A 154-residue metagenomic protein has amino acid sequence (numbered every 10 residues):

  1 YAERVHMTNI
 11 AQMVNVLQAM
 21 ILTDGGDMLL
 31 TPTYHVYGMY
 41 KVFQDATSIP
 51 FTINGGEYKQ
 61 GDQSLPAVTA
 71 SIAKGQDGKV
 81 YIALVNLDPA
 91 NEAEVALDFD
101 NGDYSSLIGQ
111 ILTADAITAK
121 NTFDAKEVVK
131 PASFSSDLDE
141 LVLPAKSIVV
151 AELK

Functional and structural regions predicted by a protein language model:
Y1-T69: Aromatic/acidic polysaccharide-binding cleft in carbohydrate-active enzymes
T8, Y37, I82, G109 (+1 more regions): Conserved, mostly hydrophobic/aromatic
N9-Q12, G25, T52-I53, L84-D88 (+3 more regions): Active-site proximal loops enriched in glycine and acidic residues that flank catalytic Cys/His/Asp and coordinate
V14-M20, K59, P89-E92, A116-K120: Flexible loop/turn segments at secondary-structure boundaries
L65-D103, G109, V149: Carbohydrate-binding surface patches
G102-P144: Acidic, Ser/Thr/Pro-rich beta/coil linker or hinge segments at domain junctions
L143-L153: Short Pro-Gly-centered flexible turn/kink motifs
